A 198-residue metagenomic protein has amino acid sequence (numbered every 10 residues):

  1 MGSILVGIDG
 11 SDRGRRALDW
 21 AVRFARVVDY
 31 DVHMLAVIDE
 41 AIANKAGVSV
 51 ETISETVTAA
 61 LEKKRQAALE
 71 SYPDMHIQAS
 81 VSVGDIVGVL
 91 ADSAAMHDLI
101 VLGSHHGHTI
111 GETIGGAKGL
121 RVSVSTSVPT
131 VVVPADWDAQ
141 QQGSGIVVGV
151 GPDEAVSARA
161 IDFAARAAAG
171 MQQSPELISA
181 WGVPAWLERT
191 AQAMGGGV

Functional and structural regions predicted by a protein language model:
M1-E51, G145-G197: Small/aliphatic-rich secondary-structure junction motif
R13, E51, A67-I100: Structural beta-alpha unit
W20, T56-K64, F163: Short, solvent-exposed amphipathic alpha-helices that sit in or adjacent to ligand/effector-binding or catalytic
R26, V32-M34, S54-L61, H97-H106: Conserved N-terminal glycine/acidic-rich loop preference
V101-S104, P129-D136: Short beta-strand elements of ligand-binding domains
L102-R121, Q142-G143: Glycine-rich, Arg-bearing micro-motifs that act as flexible, cationic patches
